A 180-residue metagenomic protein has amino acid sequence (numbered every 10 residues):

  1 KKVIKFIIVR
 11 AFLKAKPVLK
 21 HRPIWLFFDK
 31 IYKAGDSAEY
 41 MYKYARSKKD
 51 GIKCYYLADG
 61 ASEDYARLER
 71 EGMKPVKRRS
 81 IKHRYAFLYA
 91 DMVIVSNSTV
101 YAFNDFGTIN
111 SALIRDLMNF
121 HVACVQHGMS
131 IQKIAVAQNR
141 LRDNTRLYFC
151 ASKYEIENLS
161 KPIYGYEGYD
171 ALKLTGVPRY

Functional and structural regions predicted by a protein language model:
K1-N97, Y101: N-terminal pre-catalytic "stem/leader" segment of glycosyltransferase-like enzymes
K2-L13, I134, R140-Y180: A nucleotide-sugar donor-handling region in carbohydrate enzymes
K49, I109-N119, Q138-N144, Y166-E167: Short, conserved loop/helix-junction motifs that constitute active-site signature segments in enzyme catalytic cores
L57-E63, G128-S130, K153-E155, P178: Short beta-alpha junction loops
E63-E69, S130-N144: Glycine-rich, charge-decorated loop segments at or immediately adjacent to ligand/cofactor-binding or catalytic sites
A102-I109: Glycine/threonine-rich flexible loop motifs
R115-M129: Active-site proximal beta-strand in glycosyltransferases
